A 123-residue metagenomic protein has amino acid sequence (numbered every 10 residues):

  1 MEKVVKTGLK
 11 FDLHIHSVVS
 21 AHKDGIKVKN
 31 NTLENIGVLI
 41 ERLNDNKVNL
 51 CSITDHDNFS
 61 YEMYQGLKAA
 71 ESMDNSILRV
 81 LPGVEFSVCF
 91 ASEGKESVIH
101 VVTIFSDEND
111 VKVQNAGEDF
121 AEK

Functional and structural regions predicted by a protein language model:
M1-S97: An N-terminally biased module of ancient metal coordination in phosphate/nucleic-acid-related enzymes
A69, P82-K123: Alpha-helix N-cap/helix-start capping residues at coil-to-helix junctions, especially the first residue of tandem
